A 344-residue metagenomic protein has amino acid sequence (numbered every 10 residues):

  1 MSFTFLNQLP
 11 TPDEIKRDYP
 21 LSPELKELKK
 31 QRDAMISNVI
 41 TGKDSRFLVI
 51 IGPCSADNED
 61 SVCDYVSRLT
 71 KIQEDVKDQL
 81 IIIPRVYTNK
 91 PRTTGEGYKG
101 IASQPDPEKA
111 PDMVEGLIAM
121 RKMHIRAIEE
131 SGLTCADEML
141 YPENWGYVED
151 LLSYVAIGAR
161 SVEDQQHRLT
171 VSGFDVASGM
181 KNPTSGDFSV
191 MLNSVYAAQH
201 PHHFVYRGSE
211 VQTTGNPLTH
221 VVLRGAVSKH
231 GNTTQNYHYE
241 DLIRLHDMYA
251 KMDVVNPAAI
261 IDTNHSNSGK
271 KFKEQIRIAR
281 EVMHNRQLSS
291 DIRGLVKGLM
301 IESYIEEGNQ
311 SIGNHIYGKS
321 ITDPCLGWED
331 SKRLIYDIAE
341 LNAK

Functional and structural regions predicted by a protein language model:
M1-T41: N- or domain-start disorder-to-order transition segments that initiate the globular core
L25-N38, I72-I83, N89, M120: N-terminal beta-rich core of secreted/periplasmic extracellular enzymes
I40-K43, T70-K77, I125-E130, T213 (+2 more regions): Acidic (Asp/Glu)-rich catalytic clusters
L48-S61, D323: Conserved phosphate/anionic-ligand binding catalytic regions in large, soluble enzymes, centered on
G52, I261, G327: Conserved, mostly hydrophobic/aromatic
C54-D57, N256, N264-K270: Short acidic, Gly/Ser-rich segments with clustered Asp/Glu that frequently serve as metal-coordination loops in enzyme
V66, Q79-R244, H265-S266, K270 (+5 more regions): Active-site-facing alpha/beta catalytic cores
Y304-N342: Internal helix-turn-beta structural module
